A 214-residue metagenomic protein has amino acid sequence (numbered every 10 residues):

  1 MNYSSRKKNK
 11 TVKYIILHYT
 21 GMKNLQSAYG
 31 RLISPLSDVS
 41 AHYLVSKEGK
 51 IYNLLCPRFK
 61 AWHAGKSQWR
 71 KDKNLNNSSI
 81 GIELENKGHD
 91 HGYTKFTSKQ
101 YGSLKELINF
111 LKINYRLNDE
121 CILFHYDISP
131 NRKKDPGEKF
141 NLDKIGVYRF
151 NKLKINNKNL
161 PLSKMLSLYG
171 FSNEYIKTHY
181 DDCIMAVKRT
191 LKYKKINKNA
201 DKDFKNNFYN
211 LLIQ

Functional and structural regions predicted by a protein language model:
M1-E120: Active-site-adjacent loop/helix surface patches within enzyme catalytic domains that shape the substrate-binding cleft
G88, Y93-Q214: Basic/polar, cationic surfaces and motifs that engage anionic cell-wall and phosphate/carboxylate ligands
